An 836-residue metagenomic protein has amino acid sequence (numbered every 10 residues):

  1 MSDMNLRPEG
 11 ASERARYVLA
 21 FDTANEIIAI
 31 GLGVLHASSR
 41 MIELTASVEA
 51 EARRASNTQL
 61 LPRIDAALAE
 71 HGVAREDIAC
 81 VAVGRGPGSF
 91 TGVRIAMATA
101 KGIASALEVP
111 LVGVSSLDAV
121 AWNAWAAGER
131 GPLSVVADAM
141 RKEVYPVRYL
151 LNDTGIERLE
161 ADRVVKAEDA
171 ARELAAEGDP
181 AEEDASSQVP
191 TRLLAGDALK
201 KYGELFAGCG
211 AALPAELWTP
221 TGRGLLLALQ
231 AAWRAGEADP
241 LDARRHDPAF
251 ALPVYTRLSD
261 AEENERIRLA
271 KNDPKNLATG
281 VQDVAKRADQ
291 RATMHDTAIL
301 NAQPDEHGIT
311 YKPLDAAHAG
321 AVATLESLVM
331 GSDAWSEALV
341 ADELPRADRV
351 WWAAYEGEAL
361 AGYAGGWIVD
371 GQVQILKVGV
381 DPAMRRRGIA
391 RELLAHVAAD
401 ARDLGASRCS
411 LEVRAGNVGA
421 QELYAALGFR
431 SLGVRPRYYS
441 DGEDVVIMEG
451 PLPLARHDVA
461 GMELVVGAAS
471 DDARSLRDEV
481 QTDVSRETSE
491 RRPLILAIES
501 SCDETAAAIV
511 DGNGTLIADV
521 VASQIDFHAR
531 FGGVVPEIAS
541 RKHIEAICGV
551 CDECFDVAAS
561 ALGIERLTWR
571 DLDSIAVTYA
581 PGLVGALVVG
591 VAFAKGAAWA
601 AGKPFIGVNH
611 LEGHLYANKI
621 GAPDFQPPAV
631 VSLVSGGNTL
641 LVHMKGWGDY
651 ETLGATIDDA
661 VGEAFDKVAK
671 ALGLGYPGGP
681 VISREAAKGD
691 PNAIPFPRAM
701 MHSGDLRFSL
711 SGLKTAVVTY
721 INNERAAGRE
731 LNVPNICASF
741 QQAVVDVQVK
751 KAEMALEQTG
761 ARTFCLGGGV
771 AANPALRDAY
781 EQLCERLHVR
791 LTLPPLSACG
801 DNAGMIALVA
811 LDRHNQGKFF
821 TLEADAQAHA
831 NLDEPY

Functional and structural regions predicted by a protein language model:
S2-R85, R492-P581, H610, H614 (+1 more regions): N-terminal beta-alpha supersecondary unit
N5-R7, G203-E204, E237-L241, H246 (+9 more regions): A short helix-loop
E13-R14, S39-E43, E49, A55 (+5 more regions): Surface "functional belts" at beta-alpha junctions
L269, N276-L277, V281-D289, E565 (+5 more regions): A contiguous, well-structured pocket-lining segment that forms one wall/lid of small-molecule binding clefts in soluble
M294-A317, V446, G450-G467: Conserved N-terminal entry element of GNAT/NAT acetyltransferase domains
P313-A383, L394-H396, D400, L404 (+1 more regions): Acetyl-CoA-dependent GNAT
A401-E412, R435: Conserved GNAT acetyl-CoA-binding A-motif
E412, A425, R430-I447: Conserved catalytic-core motifs of GNAT/GCN5-like acyltransferases
